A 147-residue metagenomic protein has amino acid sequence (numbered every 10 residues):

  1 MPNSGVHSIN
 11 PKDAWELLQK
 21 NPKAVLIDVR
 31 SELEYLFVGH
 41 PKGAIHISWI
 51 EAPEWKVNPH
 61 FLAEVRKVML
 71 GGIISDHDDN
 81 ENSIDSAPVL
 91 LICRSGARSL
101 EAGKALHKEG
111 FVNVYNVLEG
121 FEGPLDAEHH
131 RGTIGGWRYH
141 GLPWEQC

Functional and structural regions predicted by a protein language model:
M1-A24, E32-P88, S99-C147: Rhodanese-like catalytic fold shared by cysteine-dependent sulfurtransferases and DSP/PTP-type phosphatases
D28, G96: Conserved G/P- and acidic residue-centered "switch" motifs that form tight phosphate/ATP-binding loops in soluble
I92: Short, surface-exposed ligand- or partner-binding patches at beta-edge/loop junctions that are enriched in aromatics
